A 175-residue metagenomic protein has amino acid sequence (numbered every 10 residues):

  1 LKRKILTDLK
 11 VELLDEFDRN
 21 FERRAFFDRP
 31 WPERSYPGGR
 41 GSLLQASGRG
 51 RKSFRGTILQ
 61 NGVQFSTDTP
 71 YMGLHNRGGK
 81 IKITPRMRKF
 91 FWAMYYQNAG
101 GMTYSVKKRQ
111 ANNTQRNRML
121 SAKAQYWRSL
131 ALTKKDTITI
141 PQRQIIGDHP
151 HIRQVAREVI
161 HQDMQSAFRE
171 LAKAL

Functional and structural regions predicted by a protein language model:
L1-L175: Short, Lys/Arg-rich flexible segments
